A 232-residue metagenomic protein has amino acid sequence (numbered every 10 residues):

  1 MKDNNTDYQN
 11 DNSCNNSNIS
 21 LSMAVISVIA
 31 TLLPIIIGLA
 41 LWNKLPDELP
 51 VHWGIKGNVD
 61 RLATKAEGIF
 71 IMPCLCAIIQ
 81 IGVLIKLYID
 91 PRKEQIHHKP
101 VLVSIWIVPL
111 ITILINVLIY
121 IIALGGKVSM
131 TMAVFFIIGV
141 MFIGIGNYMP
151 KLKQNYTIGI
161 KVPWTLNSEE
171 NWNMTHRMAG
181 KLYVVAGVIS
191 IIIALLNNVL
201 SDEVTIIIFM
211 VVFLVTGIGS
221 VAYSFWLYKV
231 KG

Functional and structural regions predicted by a protein language model:
M1-S17: Short, Lys/Arg-rich, polar N-terminal cytosolic tail immediately upstream of the first transmembrane signal-anchor
M23-V28, G68-L75, V83, V101-L110 (+1 more regions): Select subsegments of transmembrane alpha-helices in polytopic membrane proteins, especially boundary-proximal
V25-L39, L75-I85, I113-N116, M141-I143 (+2 more regions): Hydrophobic core of alpha-helical transmembrane segments in multi-pass integral membrane proteins
S27-V28, R61-C76, V128-I145, V211-V212: Alpha-helical transmembrane segments
T31, Q154-K231: Terminal transmembrane helical module of multi-pass membrane proteins
G38-F70, I158-N167: Active-site and channel-lining beta-strand-loop segments that bind or position nucleotide-derived/phosphorylated
A40-L45, A77-I89, G144-I160, Y223-V230: Membrane-water interface of transmembrane alpha-helices
I85-M132: Ordered, amphipathic secondary-structure segments that act as subunit-interaction surfaces in large macromolecular
